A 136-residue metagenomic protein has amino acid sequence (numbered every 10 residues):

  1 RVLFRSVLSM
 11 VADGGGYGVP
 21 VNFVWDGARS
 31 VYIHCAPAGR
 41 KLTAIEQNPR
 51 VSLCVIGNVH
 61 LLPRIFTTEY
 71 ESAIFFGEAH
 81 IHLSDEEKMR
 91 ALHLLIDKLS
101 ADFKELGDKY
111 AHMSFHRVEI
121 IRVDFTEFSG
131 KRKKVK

Functional and structural regions predicted by a protein language model:
V2-L3: Short, small-residue-biased leader/transition segments that mark boundaries at the very start of proteins
S6, V21, V31, V51 (+3 more regions): A broad, low-specificity signal marking well-ordered, structured residues that form hydrophobic/aromatic
V7-A12: Cytosolic beta-strand hydrophobic patch enriched in CBS
G16-P20, D26-A28, E46-R50, T68-F76 (+1 more regions): Short connector loops at helix/strand junctions that flank enzyme active sites, especially segments positioning acidic
G18-P20, A38-R40, G107-K109: A generic local structural motif
G18-V19, I33, I81: A sequence-level detector of short linear motifs
V24-L61: A short mixed-secondary-structure module that forms the rim of ligand-binding clefts
N58-K136: Charged, gly/pro-rich active-site loop segments
